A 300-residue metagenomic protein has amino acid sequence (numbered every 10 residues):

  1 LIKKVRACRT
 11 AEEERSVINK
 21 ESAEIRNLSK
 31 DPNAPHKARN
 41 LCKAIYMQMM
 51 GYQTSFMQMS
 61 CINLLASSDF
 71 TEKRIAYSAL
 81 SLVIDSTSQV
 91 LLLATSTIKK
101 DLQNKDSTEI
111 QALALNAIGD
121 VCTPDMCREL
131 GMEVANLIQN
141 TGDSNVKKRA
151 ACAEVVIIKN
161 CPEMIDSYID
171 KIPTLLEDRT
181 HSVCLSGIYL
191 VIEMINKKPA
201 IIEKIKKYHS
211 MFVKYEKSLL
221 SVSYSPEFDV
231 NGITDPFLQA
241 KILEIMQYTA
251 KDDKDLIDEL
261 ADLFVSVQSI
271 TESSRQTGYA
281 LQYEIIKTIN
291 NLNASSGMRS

Functional and structural regions predicted by a protein language model:
L1-K30, A34-M57, I62-L65, D69-S300: Extended alpha-solenoid helical-repeat scaffolds
